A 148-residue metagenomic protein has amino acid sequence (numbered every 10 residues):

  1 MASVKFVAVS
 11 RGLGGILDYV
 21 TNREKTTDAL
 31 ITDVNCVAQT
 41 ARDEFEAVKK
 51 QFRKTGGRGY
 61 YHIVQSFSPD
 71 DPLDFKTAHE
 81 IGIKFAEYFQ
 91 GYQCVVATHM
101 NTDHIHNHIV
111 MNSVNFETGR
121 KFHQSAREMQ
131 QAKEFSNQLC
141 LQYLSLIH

Functional and structural regions predicted by a protein language model:
M1-I147: N-terminal nicking endonuclease/strand-transfer module with a His-rich metal-binding environment and a catalytic Tyr
